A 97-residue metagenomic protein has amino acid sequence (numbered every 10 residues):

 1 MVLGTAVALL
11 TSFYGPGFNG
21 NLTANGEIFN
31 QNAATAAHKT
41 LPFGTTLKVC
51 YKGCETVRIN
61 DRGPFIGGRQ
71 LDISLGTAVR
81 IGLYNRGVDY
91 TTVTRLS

Functional and structural regions predicted by a protein language model:
V2-S97: Secreted/periplasmic proteins
